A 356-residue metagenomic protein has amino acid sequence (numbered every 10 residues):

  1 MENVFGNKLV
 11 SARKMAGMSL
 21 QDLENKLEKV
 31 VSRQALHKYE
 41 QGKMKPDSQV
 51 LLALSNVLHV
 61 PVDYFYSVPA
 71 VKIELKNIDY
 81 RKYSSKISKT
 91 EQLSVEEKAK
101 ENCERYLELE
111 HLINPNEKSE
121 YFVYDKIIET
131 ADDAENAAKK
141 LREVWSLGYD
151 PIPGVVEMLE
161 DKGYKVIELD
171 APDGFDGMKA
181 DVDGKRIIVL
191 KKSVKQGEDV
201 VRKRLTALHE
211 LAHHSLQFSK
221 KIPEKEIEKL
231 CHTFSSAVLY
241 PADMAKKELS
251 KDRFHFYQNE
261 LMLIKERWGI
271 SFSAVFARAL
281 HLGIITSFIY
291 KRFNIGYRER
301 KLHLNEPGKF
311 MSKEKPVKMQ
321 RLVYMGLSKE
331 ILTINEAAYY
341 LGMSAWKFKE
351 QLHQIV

Functional and structural regions predicted by a protein language model:
M1-V356: Active-site hotspot residues in diverse enzymes, especially metal/ion-binding acidic/histidine motifs
